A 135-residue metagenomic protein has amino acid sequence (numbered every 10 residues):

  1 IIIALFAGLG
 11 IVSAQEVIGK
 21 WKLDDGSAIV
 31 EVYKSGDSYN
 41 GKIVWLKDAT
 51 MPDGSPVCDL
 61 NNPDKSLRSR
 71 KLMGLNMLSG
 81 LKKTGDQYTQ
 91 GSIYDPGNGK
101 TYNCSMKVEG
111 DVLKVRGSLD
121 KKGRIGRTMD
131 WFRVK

Functional and structural regions predicted by a protein language model:
I1-A4: Sec-dependent signal peptide recognition, specifically the positively charged N-region followed immediately by
F6-A14: Sec/Tat signal peptide C-region and signal peptidase I cleavage site
I18, D24-D95, G99-Y102, F132: Central antiparallel beta-sheet cores of small beta-barrel/beta-sandwich binding domains
K22-L23, G123: Structural recognition of beta-strand segments within beta-rich domains
S27-A28, S118-D120: Short beta-turn/strand-loop junction motif enriched in small, turn-promoting residues
P96, K107, D120-K122: Short polar/acidic secondary-structure junctions
N103-K107, V112-L113, S118: C-terminal terminal-subdomain/extension
V112, L119-K135: Edge beta-strand at a domain terminus
